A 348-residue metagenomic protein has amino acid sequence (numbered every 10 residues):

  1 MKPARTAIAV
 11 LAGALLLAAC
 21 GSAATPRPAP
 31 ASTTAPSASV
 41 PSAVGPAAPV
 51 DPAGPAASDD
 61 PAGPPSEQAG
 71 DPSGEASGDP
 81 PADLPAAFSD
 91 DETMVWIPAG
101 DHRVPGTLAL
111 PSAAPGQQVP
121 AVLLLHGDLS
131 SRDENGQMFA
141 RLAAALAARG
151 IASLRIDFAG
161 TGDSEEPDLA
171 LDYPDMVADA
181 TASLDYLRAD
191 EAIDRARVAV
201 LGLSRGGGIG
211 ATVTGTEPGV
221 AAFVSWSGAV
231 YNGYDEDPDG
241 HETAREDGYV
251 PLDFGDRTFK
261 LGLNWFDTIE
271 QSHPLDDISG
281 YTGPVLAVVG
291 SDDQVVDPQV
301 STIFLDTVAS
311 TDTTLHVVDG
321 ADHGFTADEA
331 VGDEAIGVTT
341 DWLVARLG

Functional and structural regions predicted by a protein language model:
A12, G21-A53, P61-A62, E67-A69: Short, low-complexity, disordered segments immediately C-terminal to signal peptides in bacterial exported proteins
G74-Q117: N-terminal cap/lid segment of alpha/beta-hydrolase-fold proteins
S131-L142, F158, Q299-V300: The serine-hydrolase catalytic nucleophile loop
A143-D163: Conserved alpha/beta-hydrolase
A170-E191: Alpha/beta-hydrolase active-site loop
V213-L263: Hydrolase active-site cap/lid region
Y281-T282, A287-V289, D293: Short beta-strand/loop motif that positions the catalytic acidic residue of the alpha/beta-hydrolase fold
G283, D297-D306: Short alpha-helix in the alpha/beta-hydrolase fold that links the catalytic acid
